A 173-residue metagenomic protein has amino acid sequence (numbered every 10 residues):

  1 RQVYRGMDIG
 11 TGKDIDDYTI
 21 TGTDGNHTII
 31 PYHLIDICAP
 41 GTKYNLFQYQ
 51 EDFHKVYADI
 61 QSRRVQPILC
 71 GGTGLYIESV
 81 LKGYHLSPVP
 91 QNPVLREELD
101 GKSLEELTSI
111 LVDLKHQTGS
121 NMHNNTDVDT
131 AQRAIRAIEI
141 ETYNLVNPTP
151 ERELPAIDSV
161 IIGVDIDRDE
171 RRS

Functional and structural regions predicted by a protein language model:
R1-S173: Phosphate/pyrophosphate-binding catalytic cores of soluble transferases and nucleic-acid-acting enzymes
